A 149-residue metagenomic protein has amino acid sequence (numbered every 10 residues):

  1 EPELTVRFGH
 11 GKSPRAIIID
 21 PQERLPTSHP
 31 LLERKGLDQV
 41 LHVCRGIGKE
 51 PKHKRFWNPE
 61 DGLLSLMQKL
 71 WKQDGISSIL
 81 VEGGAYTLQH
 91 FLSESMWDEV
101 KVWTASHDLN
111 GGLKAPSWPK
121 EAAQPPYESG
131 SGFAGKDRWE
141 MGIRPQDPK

Functional and structural regions predicted by a protein language model:
E1-K149: Enzymes that bind and transform nitrogen-containing heteroaromatic metabolites
